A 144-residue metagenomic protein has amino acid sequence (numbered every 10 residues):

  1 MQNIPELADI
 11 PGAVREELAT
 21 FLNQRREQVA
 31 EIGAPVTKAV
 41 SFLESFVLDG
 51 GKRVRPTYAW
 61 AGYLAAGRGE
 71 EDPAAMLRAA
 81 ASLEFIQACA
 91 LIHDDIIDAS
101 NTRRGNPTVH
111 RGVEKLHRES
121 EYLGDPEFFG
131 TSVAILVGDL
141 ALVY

Functional and structural regions predicted by a protein language model:
M1-S82, A88, I92, A99-E127: Conserved N-terminal diphosphate/IPP-binding helix and adjacent helical/loop segment of trans-prenyltransferase domains
A80-L83, V137-D139: Generic structural concept
G130-L136: A short glycine-threonine-serine/GTX helix/turn-capping micro-motif
A141-Y144: Histidine- and acidic-residue-rich, metal-dependent catalytic cores
